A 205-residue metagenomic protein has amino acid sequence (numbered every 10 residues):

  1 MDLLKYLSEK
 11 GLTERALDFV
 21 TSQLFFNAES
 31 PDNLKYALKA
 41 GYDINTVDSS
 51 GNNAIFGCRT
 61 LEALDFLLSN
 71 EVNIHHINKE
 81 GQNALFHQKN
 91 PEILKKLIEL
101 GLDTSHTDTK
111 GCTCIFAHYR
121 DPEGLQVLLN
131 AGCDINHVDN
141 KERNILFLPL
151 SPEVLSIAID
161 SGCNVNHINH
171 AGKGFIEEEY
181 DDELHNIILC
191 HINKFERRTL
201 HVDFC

Functional and structural regions predicted by a protein language model:
M1-K35, K39, S49, F56 (+1 more regions): Intrinsically disordered, low-complexity regulatory segments in ankyrin-centric signaling systems
L17-D18, D48, N78, D108 (+2 more regions): Ankyrin repeat boundary/linker residues
F26-P31, G57-L61, H87-P91, A117-P122 (+2 more regions): Ankyrin repeat A-helix N-terminal signature
A131, A158-N166, H170-C205: Ankyrin-repeat-protein effector appendages
